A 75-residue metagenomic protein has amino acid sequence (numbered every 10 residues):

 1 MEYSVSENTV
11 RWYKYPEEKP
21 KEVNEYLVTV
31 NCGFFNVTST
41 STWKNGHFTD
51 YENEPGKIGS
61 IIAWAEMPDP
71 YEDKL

Functional and structural regions predicted by a protein language model:
M1-V10, P68-L75: Short intrinsically disordered terminal tails
E2, Y13-E17, N31, T38-S39 (+1 more regions): Cystatin/cathelin-like cysteine-protease inhibitor module
E7, L27, N36-T40: A detector of low-complexity, intrinsically disordered, Ser/Thr/Gly/Pro/Ala-rich segments
T9-V23: Surface-exposed ligand/attachment interfaces on beta-rich extracellular proteins
R11, E25-L27, A63: Generic structural signal for residues positioned in beta-strands
E22-G33: Short hydrophobic/aromatic-rich beta-strand motifs
F35-L75: Acidic, glycine/polar-enriched metal-coordinating patches/loops that mediate binding to polyanionic ligands
